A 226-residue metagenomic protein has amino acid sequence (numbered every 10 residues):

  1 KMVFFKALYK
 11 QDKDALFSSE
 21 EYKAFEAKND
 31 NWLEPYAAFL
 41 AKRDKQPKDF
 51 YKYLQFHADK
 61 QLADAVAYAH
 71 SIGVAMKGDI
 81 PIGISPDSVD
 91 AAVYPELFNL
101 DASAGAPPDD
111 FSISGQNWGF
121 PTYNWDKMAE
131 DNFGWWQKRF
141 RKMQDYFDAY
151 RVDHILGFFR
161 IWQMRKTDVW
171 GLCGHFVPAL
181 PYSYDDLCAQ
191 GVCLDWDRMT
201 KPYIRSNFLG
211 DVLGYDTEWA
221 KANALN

Functional and structural regions predicted by a protein language model:
K1-N226: Catalytic cores of glycan-processing enzymes that make or break glycosidic bonds
